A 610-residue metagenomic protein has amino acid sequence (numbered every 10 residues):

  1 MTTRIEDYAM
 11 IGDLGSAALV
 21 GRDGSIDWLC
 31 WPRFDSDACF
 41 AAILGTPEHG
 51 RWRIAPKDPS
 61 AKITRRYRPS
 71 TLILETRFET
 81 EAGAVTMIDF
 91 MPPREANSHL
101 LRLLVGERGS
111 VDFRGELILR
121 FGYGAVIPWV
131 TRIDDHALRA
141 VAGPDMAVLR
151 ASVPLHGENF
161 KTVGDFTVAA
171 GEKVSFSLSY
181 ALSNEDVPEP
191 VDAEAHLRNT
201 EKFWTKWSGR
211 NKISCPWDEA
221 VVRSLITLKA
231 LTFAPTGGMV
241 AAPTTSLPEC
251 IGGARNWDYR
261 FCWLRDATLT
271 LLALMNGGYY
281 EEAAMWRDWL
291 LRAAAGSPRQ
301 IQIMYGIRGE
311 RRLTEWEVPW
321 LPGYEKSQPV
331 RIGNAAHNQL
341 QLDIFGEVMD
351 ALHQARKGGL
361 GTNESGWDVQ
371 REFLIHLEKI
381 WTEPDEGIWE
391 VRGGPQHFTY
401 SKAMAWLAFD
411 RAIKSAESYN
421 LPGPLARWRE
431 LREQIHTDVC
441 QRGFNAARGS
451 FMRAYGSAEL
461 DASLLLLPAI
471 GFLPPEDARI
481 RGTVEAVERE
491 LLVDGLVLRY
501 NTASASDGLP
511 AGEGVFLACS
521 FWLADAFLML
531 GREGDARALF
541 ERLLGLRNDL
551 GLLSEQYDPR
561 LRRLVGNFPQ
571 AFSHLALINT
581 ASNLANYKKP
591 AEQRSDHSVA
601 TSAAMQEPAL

Functional and structural regions predicted by a protein language model:
M1-L610: Acidic, mature catalytic/reactive cores of soluble proteins
